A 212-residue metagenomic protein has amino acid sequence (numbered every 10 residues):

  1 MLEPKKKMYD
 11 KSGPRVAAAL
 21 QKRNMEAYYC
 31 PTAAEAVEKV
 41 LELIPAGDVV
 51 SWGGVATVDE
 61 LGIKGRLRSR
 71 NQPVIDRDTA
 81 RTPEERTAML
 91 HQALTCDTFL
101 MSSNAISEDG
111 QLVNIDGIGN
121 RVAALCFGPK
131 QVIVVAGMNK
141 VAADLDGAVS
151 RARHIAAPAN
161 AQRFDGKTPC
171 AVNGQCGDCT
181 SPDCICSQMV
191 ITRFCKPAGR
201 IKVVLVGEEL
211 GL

Functional and structural regions predicted by a protein language model:
M1-D10: Glycine- and acidic-residue-enriched helix-capping/strand-helix junction motifs
M1-L2, Q21-N24, N71-V74, E85-T87 (+2 more regions): N-terminal start-of-chain detector that recognizes signal peptides and the immediate post-cleavage beginning
E3-P4, R77-A80, V132-N139: Flexible, glycine/proline-enriched loop segments at strand-loop-helix junctions that form or flank small-ligand binding
Y9-L90, T95-F99: N-terminal active-site beta-alpha-beta segment that forms phosphate/nucleotide-binding and substrate-recognition loops
L94-L212: Conserved phosphate- and dinucleotide-binding cores of soluble alpha/beta proteins, encompassing both enzyme active
